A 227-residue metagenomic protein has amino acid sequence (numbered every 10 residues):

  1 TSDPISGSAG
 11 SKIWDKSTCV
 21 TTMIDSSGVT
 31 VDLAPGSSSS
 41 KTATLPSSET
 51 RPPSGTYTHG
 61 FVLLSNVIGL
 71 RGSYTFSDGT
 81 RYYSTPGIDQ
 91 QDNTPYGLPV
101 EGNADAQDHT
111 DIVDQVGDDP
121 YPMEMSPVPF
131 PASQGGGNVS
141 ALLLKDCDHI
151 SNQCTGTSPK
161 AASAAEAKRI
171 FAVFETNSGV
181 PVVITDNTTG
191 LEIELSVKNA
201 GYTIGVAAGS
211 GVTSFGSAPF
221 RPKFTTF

Functional and structural regions predicted by a protein language model:
T1-F227: A short, solvent-exposed, low-complexity linear motif enriched for acidic/polar residues with Pro/Gly/Ser/Thr
